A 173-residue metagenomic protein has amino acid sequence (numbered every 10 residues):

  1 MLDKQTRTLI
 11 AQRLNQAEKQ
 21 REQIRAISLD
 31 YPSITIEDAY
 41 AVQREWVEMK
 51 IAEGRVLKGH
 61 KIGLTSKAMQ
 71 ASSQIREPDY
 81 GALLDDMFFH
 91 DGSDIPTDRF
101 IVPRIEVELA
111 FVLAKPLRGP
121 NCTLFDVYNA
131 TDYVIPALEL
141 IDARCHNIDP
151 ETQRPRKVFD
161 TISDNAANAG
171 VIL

Functional and structural regions predicted by a protein language model:
L2-L173: Catalytic-core "active-site belt" of small-molecule-metabolizing enzymes, emphasizing His/Asp/Glu-rich regions
